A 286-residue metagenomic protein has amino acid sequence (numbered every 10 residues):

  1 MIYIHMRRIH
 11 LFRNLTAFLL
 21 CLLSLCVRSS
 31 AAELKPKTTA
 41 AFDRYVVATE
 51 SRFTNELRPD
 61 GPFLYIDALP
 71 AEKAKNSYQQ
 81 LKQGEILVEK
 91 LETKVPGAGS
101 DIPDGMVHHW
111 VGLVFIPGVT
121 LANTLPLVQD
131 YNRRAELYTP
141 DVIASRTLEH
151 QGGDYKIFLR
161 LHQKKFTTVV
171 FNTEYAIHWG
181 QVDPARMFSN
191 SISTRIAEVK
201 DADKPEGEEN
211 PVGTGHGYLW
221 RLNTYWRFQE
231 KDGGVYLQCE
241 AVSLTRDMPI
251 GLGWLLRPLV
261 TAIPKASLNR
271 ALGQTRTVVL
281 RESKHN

Functional and structural regions predicted by a protein language model:
M1-F12: N-terminal secretory signal peptides that target proteins for export/translocation
N14-C26: Bacterial N-terminal signal peptides
S24-L34: Short, charged low-complexity linear motifs
A32-N286: Eukaryotic helix-grip
